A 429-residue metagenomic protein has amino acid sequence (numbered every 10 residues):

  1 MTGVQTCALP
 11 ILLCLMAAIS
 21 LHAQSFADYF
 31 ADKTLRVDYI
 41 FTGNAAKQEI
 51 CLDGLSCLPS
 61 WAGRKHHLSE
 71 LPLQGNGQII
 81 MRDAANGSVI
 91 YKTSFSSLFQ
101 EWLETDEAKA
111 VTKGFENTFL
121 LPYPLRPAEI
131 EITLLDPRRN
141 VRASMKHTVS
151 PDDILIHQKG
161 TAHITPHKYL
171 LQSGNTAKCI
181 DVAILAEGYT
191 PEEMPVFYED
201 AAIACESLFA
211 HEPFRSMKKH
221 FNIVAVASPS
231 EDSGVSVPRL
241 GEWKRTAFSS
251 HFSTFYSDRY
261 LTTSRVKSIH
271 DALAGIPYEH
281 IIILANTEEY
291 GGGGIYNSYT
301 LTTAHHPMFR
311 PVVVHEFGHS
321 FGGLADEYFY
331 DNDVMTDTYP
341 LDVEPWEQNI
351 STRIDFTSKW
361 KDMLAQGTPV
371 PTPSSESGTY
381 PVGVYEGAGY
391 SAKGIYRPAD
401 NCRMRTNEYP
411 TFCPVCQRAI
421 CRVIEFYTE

Functional and structural regions predicted by a protein language model:
T2-L9: Short, small-residue-biased leader/transition segments that mark boundaries at the very start of proteins
C14-H22: Hydrophobic h-region of N-terminal signal peptides that target proteins for export in Gram-negative bacteria
D28-F41, A45-K47, Y328-E429: Replace "(M1/M4/M9/M12/WLM)" with "(e.g., M1/M4/M8/M9/M12/M26/WLM)" and add "not limited to" to clarify scope
Y29-I156: Beta-strand-enriched, solvent-exposed domains that form extended recognition/catalytic surfaces
I154-R215, A225-V235: Fold-level signature of zinc-dependent metallopeptidase catalytic domains
V196, G293-E316: Short pre-active-site segment immediately N-terminal to the catalytic Zn-binding motif
H220-Y296: Active-site-proximal segments of metallohydrolase catalytic domains
F317-D333: Catalytic Zn2+-binding segment of zinc metalloproteases
